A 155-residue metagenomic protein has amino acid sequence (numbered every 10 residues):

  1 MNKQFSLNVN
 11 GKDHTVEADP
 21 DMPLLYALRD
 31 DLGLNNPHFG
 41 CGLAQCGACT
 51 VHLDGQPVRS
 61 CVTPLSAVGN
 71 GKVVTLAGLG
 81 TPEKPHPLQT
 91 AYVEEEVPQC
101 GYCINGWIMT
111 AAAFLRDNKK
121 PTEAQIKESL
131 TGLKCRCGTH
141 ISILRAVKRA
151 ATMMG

Functional and structural regions predicted by a protein language model:
M1-G155: Signature of N-terminal electron-transfer/Fe-S-associated modules in redox systems
